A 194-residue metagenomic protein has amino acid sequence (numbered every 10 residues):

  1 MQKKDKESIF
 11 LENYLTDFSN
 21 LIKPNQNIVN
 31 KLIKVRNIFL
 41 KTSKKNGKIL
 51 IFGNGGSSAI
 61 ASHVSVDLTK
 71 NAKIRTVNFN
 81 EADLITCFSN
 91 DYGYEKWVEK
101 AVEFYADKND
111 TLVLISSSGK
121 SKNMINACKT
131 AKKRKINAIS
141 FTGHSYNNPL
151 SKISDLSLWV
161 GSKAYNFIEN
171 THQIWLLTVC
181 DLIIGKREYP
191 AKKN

Functional and structural regions predicted by a protein language model:
M1-N27: Generic N-terminal amphipathic, Lys/Arg-enriched alpha-helix
P24-K45: A short, well-structured juxtamembrane/interface segment
I38-A106: Glycine-rich, small/polar surface segments that engage phosphate groups of diverse ligands
S57-H63, K120-A127: Short glycine/serine/threonine-rich phosphate/pyrophosphate-binding segments that cradle anionic phosphate groups
N80, S116, T142, L158-N166: Short beta->alpha connector loops at strand-helix junctions that form conserved, small/polar/Pro-enriched
L112, A138, S157-L158: Short, well-ordered beta-strand core segments
L112, N166-N194: A charged, well-structured terminal subsegment
F141-S154: Short, glycine/polar-rich helix-capping loops at beta-to-alpha or helix-loop-helix junctions that flank or form
